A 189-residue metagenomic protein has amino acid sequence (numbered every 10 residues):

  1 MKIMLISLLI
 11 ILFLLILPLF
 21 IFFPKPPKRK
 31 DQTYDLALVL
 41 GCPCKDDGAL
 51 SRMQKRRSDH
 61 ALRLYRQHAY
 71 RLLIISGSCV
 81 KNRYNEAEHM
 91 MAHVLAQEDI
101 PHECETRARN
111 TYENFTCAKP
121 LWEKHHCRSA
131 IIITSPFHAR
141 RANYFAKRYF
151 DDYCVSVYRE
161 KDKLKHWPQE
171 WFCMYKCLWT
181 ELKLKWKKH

Functional and structural regions predicted by a protein language model:
M1-D35, K176, T180, K187-H189: N-terminal membrane-anchoring alpha-helices
M1-M4, M53, M90-M91, M174: Detector for methionine-enriched segments
I21-P168: A structural signal for short, hydrophobic/glycine-enriched beta-strand patches
K165-F172, K176-W179, K183: Membrane-interacting alpha-helical segments
